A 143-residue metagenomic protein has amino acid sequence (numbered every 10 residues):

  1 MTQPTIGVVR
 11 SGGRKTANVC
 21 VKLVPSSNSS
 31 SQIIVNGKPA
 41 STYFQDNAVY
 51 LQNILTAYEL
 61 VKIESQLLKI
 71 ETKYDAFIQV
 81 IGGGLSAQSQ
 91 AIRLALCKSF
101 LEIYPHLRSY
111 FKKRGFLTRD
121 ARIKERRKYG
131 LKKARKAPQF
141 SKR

Functional and structural regions predicted by a protein language model:
M1-Y74, R126-R143: Contiguous, often N-terminal, cationic amphipathic patches that form binding interfaces
G7, Q32, F77-G82, Q90 (+2 more regions): Short, flexible coil/turn micro-motifs enriched in small/turn-prone residues
S65-C97, L101: Mid-chain, well-packed structural core segment of small domains
S86-S89, R93, C97-R143: Basic, glycine/proline-rich low-complexity segments that contact nucleic acids
